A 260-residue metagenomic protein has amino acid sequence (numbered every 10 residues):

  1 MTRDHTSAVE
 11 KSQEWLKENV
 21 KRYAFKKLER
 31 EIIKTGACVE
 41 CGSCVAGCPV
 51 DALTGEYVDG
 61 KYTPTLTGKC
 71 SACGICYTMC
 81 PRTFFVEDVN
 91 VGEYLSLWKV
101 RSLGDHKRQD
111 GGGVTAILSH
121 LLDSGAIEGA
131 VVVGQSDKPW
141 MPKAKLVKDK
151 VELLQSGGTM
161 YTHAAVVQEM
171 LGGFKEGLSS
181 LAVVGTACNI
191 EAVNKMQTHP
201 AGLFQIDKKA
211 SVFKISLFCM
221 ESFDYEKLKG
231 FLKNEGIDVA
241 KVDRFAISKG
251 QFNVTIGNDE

Functional and structural regions predicted by a protein language model:
M1-G47, D51-T54: Ferredoxin-type iron-sulfur electron-transfer modules and their immediate structural context
K26, E56-G60, F245-Q251: Short, ordered beta-strand-loop transition motifs
E29, G55-Y57, F174, Q205: Sterically constrained small-residue positions within well-ordered secondary structures of folded domains
I32, G42, P64, G74 (+2 more regions): Residue-level marker for well-ordered alpha-helical positions
G36, E40, A72, D105-D110: Catalytic cores of large soluble enzymes that bind and process phosphate-bearing ligands
A37, S43-T65, I75-G92: Iron-sulfur cluster-binding cysteine motifs and their immediate structural context in ferredoxin-like electron-transfer
G68-K69: Short, charged amphipathic alpha-helical surface segments
P81-E260: Iron-sulfur-associated redox domains of electron-transfer enzymes in respiratory and anaerobic energy metabolism
